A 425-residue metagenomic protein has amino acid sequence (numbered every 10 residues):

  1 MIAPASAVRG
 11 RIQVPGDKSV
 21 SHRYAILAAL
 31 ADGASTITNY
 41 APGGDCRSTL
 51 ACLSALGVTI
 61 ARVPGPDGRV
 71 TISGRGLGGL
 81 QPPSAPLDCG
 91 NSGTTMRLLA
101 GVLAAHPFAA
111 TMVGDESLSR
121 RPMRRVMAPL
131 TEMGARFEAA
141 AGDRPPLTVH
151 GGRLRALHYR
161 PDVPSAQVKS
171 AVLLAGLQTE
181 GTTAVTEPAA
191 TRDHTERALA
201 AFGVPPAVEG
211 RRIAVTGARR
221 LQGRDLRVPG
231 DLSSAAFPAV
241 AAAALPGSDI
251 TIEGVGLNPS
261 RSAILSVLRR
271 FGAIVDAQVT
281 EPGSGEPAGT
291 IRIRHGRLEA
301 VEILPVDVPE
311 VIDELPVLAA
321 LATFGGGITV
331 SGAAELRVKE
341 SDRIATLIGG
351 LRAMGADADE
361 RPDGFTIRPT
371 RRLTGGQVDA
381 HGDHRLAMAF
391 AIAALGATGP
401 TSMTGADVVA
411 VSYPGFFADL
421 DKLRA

Functional and structural regions predicted by a protein language model:
M1-A425: Structural preference for solvent-exposed beta-strand-turn elements and adjacent flexible terminal/loop segments within
